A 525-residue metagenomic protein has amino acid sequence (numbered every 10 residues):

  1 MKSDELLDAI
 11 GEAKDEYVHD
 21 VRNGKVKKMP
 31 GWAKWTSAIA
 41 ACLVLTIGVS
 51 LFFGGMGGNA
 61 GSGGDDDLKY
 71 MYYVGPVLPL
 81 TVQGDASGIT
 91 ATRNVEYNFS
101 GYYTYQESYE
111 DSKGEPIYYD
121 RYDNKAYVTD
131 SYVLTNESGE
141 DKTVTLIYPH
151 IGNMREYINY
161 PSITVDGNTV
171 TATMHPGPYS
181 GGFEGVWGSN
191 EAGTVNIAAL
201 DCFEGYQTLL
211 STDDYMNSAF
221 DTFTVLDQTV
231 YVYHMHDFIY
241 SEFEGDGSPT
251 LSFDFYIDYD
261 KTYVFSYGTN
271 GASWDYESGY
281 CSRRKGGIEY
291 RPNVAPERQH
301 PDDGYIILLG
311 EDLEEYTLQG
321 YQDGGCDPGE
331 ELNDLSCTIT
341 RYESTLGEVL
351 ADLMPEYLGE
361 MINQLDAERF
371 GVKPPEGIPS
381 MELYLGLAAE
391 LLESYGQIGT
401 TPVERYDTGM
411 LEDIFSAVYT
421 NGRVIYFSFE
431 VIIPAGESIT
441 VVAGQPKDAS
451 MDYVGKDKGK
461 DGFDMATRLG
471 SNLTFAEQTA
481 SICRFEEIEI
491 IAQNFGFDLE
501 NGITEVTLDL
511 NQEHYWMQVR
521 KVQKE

Functional and structural regions predicted by a protein language model:
M1-M29: Disordered, charged N-terminal biogenesis/targeting segments of membrane/secreted proteins
L7, T36-I39, S278, R520: Short, isolated positions within intrinsically disordered regulatory regions of eukaryotic proteins
I10, K34-A60: Single-pass transmembrane signal-anchor helices and their membrane-water interface zones
K28-G31, S108: Cytosolic-side transmembrane helix boundary signature
G31-K34, Y515: Residues in intrinsically disordered, low-complexity segments of regulatory proteins
G54-E525: Lumenal/extracellular ectodomains and adaptor appendage modules of the eukaryotic vesicle/secretory system
